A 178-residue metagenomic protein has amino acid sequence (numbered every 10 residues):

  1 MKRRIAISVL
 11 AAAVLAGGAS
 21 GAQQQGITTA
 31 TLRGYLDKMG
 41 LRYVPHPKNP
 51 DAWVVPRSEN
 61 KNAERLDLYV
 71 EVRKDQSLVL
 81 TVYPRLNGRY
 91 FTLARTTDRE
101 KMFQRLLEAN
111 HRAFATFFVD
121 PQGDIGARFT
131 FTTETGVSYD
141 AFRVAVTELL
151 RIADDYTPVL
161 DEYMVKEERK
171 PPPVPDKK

Functional and structural regions predicted by a protein language model:
M1-S8: Bacterial N-terminal signal peptides that target proteins for export
S8-G17: Bacterial N-terminal signal peptides
A22-A30: Cleaved targeting-peptide boundary
A30, D37-T92: Ser/Thr-rich, low-complexity intrinsically disordered terminal regions
D37-L41, R151-V165: Sec-exported extracytoplasmic/periplasmic mature domains
Y83-G126: Short, internal acidic amphipathic alpha-helical interface segments that mediate docking to partner proteins
A113-T157: A short, solvent-exposed beta-edge/loop patch
D161-K178: Short, highly charged C-terminal tails/helix-capping segments
